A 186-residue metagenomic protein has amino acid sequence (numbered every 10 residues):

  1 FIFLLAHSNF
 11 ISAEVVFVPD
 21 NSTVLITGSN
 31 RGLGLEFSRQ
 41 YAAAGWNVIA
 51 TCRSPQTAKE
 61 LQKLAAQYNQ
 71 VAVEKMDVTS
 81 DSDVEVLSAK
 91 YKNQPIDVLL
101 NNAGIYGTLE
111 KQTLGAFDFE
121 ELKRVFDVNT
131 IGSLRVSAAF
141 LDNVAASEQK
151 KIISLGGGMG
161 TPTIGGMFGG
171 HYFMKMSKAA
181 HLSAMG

Functional and structural regions predicted by a protein language model:
T23-I26, L99-L100: Conserved hydrophobic beta-strands of the Rossmann-like cofactor-binding core in SDR/related NAD(P)H-dependent
N30: Conserved glycine-rich cofactor-binding loop
G34-L35: N-terminal Rossmann-fold NAD(P) dinucleotide-binding loop
A44-K59: Conserved glycine-rich Rossmann-like NAD(P)H-binding loop of the short-chain dehydrogenase/reductase
A65-S82: Rossmann-fold cofactor-recognition segment
T79-Q94: Conserved Rossmann-fold cofactor-binding substructure of NAD(P)-dependent oxidoreductases
I105-Y106, T113-F126, A145-G186: Catalytic loop of short-chain dehydrogenase/reductase
